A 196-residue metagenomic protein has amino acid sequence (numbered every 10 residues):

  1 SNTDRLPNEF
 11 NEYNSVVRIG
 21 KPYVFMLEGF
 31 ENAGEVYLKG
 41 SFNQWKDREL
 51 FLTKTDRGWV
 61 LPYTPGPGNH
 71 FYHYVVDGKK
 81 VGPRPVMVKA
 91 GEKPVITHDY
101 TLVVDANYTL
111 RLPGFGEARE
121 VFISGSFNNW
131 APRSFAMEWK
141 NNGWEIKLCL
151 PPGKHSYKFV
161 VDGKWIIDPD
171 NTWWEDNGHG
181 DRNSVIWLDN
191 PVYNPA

Functional and structural regions predicted by a protein language model:
S1-T3: Hydrophobic, helix-prone linear segments
L6-N8, Y13-P67, D77-P152, V160 (+1 more regions): Aromatic-rich carbohydrate-binding modules that target alpha-glucans
P195-A196: Short, solvent-exposed mixed-charge patches
